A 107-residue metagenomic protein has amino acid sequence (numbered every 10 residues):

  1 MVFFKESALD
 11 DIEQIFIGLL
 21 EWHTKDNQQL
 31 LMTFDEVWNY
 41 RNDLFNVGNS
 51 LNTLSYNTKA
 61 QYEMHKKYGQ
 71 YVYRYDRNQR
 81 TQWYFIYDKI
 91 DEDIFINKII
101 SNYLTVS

Functional and structural regions predicted by a protein language model:
M1-V72: Basic, Lys/Arg-enriched alpha-helical interface segments
H65, Y73-S107: Enriched for short, Lys/Arg-rich terminal
